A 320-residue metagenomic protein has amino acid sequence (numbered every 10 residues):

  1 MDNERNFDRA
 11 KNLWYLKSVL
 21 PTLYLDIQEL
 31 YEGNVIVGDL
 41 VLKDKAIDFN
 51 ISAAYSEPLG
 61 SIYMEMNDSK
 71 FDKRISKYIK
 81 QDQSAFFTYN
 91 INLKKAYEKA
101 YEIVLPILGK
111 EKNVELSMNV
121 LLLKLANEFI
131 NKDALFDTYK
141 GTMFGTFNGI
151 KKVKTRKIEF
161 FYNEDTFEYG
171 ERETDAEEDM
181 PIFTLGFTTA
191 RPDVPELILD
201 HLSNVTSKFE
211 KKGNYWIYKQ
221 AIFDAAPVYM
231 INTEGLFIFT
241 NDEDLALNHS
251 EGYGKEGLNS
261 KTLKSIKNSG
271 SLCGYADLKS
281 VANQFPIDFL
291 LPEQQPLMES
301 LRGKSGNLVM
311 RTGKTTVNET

Functional and structural regions predicted by a protein language model:
M1, F87, K132-N268: Single conserved position on a long alpha-helix in the C-terminal lobe of the eukaryotic protein kinase
M1-G109, I266-T320: Leucine-rich, highly hydrophobic segment in Treponema pallidum outer-membrane-associated proteins
M1-N3, D8, D39, Y63 (+2 more regions): Low-complexity, repetitive regions of proteins mediating host interaction that are extracellular, surface-exposed
N3-N6, N12, N34, N50 (+18 more regions): Detector for Asparagine
Y15-D26, K110-L125, T233-Y253, Q294-V309: Extended, charge-rich low-complexity interaction segments
Q28, S76, T88, K94-L105 (+8 more regions): Generic detector of well-ordered alpha-helical segments enriched in charged/polar residues, highlighting helical
P58-S61, E65-N67, L116, K212 (+1 more regions): Mixed-charge, polar/low-complexity N-terminal
Q81-F86, L116-L125, F129, Y215-A221 (+2 more regions): Short C-terminal domain-edge/linker segments immediately following a structured domain
